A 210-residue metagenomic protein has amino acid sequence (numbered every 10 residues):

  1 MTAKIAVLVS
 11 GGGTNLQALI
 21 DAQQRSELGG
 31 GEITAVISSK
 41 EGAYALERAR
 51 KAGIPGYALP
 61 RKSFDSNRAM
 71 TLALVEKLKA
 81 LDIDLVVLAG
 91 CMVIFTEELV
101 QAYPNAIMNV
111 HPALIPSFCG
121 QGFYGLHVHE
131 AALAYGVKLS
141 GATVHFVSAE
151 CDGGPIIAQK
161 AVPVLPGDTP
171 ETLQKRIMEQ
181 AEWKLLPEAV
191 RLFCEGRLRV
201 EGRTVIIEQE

Functional and structural regions predicted by a protein language model:
M1-E210: One-carbon transfer enzymes
